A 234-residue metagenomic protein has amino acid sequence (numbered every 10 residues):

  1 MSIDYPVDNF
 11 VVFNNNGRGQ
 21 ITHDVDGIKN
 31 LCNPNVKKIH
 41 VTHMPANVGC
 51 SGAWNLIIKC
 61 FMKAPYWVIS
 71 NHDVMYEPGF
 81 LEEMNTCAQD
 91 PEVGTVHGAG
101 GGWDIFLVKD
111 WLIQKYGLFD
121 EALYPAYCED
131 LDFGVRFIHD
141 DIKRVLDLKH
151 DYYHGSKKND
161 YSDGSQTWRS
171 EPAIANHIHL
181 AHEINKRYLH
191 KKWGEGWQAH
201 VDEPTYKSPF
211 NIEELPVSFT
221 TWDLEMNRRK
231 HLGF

Functional and structural regions predicted by a protein language model:
S2-H43: Acidic donor-binding segment of Leloir-type glycosyltransferases
M44-F61: Glycine-rich, basic loop-to-helix element that forms the pyrophosphate-binding segment of sugar-nucleotide handling
N55, A64, P78-Q89, I113 (+1 more regions): Short alpha-helix within the catalytic core of nucleotide-sugar-dependent glycosyltransferases
A64-M75: Short beta-strand-to-loop acidic/aromatic patch adjacent to the donor-nucleotide binding site
V74-I105: Conserved donor NDP-sugar-binding/catalytic core segment of glycosyltransferases
G94-W111, K115, P125-A126, L131 (+1 more regions): A recurrent flexible, glycine/aromatic-enriched loop bordering the glycosyltransferase active site that acts as
V108-Y127, R136-D147: Aromatic-glycine-rich donor-binding/catalytic loop that engages nucleotide-sugar donors across glycosyltransferases
L131-F234: C-terminal catalytic/acceptor-binding lobe
